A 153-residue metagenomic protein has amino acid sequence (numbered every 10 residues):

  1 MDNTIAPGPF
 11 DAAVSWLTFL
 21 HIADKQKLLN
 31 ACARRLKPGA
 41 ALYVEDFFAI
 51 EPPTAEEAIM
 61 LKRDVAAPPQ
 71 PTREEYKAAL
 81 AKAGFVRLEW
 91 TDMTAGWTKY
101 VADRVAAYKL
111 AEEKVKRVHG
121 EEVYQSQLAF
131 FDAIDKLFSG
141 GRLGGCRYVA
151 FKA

Functional and structural regions predicted by a protein language model:
M1-D2, F48: Adenine-nucleotide cofactor-binding loop residues
D2-A13: A short acidic, Gly/Pro-enriched loop at the edge of an enzyme's catalytic core that lines a small-molecule cofactor
D11-D24: A short SAM/SAH-binding and catalytic strip from SAM-dependent methyltransferases
Q26-A41: A short glycine-rich, Lys/Arg-flanked "PGG" loop and its adjoining helix->strand segment in the class I
F47-A67, L80: Short, glycine-/aromatic-enriched active-site segment of Class I SAM-dependent methyltransferases
P68-W90: Short alpha-helix
E89-A153: Conserved Class I S-adenosyl-L-methionine
